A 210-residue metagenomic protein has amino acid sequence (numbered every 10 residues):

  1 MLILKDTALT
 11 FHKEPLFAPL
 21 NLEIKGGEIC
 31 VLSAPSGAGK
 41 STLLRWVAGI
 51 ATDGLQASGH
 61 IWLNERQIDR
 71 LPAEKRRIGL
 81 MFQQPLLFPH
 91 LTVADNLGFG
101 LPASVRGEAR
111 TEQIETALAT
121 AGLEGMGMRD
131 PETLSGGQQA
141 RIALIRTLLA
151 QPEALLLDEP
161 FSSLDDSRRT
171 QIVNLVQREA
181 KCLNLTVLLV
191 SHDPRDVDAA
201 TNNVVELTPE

Functional and structural regions predicted by a protein language model:
T52, P72, L91, D95-T111 (+1 more regions): ABC-type ATPase nucleotide-binding domains, specifically the catalytic core motifs of the NBD
R66-F82, A103: ABC ATPase NBD coupling module
E108-M126, Q177-R178: Conserved ABC ATPase "signature" region
D130-L134, Q138: Conserved ABC ATPase signature
L144: Hydrophobic anchor residue at the start of the ABC signature
L149-E153: A short, proline-enriched helix->beta-strand linker immediately N-terminal to the Walker B motif in ABC-type P-loop
L155-E159: Catalytic Walker B motif of ABC-type/P-loop ATPase nucleotide-binding domains
